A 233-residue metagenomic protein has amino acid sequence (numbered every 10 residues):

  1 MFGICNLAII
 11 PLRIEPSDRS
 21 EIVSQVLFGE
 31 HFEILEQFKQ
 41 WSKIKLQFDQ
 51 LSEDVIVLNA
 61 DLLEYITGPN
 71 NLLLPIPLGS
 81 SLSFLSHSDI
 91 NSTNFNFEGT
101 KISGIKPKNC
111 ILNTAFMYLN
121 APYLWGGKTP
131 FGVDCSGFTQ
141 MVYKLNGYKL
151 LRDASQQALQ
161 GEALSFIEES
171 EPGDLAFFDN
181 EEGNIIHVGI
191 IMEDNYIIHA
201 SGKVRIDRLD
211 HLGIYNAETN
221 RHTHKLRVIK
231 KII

Functional and structural regions predicted by a protein language model:
M1, S24, K45-A121: Boundary regions of SH3-family modules and the immediately adjacent low-complexity/disordered segments in eukaryotic
M1-R13, N59-L72, M141-Q157, M192: Short, basic/aromatic beta-hairpin or loop at an interaction surface
I4, I9-P11, L164, M192-I233: Aromatic- and glycine-rich peptidoglycan recognition patches
C5, I34, F84, F177-F178 (+1 more regions): A generic structural signal for residues embedded in beta-strands
E15-F28, L72-P77, F166: SH3/SH3-like (including bacterial SH3b) beta-barrel domains that bind proline-rich motifs or cell-wall ligands
G29, G79-L85, P172-D174: Loop/turn positions that initiate beta-strands
A115, P130-N146, L150-L151: Active-site nucleophilic cysteine motif
K149-L212: ...with weaker cross-activation on analogous glycine-rich loops/strands in unrelated enzymes
